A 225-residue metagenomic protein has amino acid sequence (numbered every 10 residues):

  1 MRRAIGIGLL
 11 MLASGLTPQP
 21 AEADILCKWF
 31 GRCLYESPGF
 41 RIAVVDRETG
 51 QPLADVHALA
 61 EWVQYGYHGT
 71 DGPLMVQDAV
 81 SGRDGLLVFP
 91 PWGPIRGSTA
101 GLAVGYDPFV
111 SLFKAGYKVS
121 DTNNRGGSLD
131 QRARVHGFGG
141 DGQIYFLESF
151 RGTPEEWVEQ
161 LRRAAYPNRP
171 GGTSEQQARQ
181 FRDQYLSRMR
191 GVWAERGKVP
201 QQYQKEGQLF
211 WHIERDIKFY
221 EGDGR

Functional and structural regions predicted by a protein language model:
M1-A4: Positively charged n-region of N-terminal signal peptides that target proteins for export
G6-G15: Bacterial N-terminal signal peptides
A21-P52, G172-G224: Beta-strand-rich domain onsets/edges
D24-C33, G126-A164, I217-G222: Extracellular beta-sheet/turn segments enriched in Thr/Pro/Gly and aliphatic residues
E48-Y67, N168-S174: Short, ordered, surface-exposed loop/turn motifs in non-cytosolic proteins
G66-G93: Short, acidic Ser/Thr/Gly-rich low-complexity loop/linker segments typical of extracellular and cell-surface proteins
R96-S128: A short, solvent-exposed loop/turn motif at the edges and junctions of modular extracellular/periplasmic domains
